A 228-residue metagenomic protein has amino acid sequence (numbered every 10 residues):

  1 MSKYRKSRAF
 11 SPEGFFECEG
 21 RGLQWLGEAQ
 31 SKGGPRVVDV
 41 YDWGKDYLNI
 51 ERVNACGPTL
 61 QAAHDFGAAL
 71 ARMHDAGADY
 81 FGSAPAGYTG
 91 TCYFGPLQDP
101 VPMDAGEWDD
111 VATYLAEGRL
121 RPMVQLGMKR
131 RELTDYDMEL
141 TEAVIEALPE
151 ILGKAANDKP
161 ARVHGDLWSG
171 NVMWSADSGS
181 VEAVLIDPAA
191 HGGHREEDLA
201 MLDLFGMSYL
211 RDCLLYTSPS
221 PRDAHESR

Functional and structural regions predicted by a protein language model:
S2-E107: ATP-binding pocket architecture of kinase catalytic cores
C18, Y41, M73-G77, R130 (+4 more regions): Structured catalytic cores of enzymes that bind and process phosphorylated ligands/cofactors
W25-E28, D65-A68, R72, Y114 (+2 more regions): Residue-level signal for well-ordered alpha-helical scaffold segments within enzymatic catalytic domains
E28-G33, Y80, G153-A156, A176-G179: Alpha-helix termini
T91-P149: Active-site catalytic-loop/activation-segment of kinase and kinase-like phosphoryl-transfer enzymes
D104-E107, V111-A116, Q125, D158-R162 (+2 more regions): Active-site Asp-x-Gly
Y216-D223: Conserved small/polar residues in nucleotide/adenosyl-binding loops
